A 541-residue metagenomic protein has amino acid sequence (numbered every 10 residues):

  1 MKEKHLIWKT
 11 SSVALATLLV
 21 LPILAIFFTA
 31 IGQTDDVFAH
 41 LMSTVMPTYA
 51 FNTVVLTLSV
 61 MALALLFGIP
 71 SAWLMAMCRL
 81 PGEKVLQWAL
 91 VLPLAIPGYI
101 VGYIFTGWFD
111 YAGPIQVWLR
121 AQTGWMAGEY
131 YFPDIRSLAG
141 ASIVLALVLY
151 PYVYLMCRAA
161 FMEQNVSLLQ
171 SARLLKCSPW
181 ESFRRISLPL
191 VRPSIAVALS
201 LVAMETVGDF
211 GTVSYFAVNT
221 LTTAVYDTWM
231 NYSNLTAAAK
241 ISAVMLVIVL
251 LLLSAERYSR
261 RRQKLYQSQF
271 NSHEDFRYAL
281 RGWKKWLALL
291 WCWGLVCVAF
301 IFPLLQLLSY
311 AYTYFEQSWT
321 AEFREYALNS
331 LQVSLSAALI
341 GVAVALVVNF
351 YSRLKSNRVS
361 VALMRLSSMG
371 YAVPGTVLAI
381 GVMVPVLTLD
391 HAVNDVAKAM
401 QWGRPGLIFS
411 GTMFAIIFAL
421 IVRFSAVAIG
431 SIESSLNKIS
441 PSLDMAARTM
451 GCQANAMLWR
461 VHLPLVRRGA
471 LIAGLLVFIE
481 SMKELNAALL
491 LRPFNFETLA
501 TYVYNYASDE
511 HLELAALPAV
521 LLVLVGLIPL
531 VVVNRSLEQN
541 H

Functional and structural regions predicted by a protein language model:
E3-T34, T44-M162, L190-F210, A238-R257 (+7 more regions): Membrane-water interface segments at the C-terminal ends of transmembrane alpha-helices in multi-pass inner-membrane
D35-Y49, S214-F216, T222-T236, A311-F323 (+1 more regions): Membrane-interface interhelical loops and short amphipathic "cap" helices that link adjacent transmembrane segments
T48, L169-Q170, T223, T236 (+4 more regions): A broad detector of short, well-ordered amphipathic alpha-helices that serve as recognition/interaction surfaces
N52, R173, D227, E325 (+4 more regions): Conserved adenine-binding aromatic site and its adjacent loop/helix in ATP-hydrolyzing domains
C78, F161-V191, V218, K355 (+2 more regions): Short helix-to-coil transition segments within interhelical loops that connect adjacent transmembrane helices
L119, N165-V166, E181, V218-T222 (+3 more regions): Feature of multi-pass inner-membrane transport and sensor proteins that recognizes transmembrane helices together
V207-S233, L485-L512: Glycine-rich helix-loop "coupling/hinge" segments at transmembrane-helix boundaries in multipass transporters
I439-S442: A donor-sugar binding/catalytic signature common to diverse glycosyltransferases and related nucleotide-sugar
